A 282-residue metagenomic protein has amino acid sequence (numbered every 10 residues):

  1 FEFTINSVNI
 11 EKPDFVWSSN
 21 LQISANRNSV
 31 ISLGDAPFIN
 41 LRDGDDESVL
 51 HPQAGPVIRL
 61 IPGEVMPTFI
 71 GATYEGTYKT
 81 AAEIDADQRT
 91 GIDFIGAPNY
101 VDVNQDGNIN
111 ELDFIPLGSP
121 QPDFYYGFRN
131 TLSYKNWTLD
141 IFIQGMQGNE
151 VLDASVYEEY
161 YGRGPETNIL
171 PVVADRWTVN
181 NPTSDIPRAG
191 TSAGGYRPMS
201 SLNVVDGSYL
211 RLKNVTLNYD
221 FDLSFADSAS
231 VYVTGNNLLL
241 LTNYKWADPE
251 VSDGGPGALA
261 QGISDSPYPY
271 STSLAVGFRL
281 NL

Functional and structural regions predicted by a protein language model:
F1, F15, P122-Y126, S208-K213 (+1 more regions): Residues that define the transmembrane beta-barrel architecture of outer-membrane proteins
F3, S19-L21, I141, V231-V233 (+1 more regions): Membrane-embedded beta-strand positions of outer-membrane beta-barrel proteins
S7-N9, I23-S29, Y134-N136, G145-N149 (+4 more regions): Transmembrane beta-strands of outer-membrane beta-barrel pores
V8-S119, N236, N243-W246: Conserved small-residue
P13, N136-L139, F225, A229: Repeated loop/turn-to-beta-strand initiation elements of outer-membrane beta-barrel proteins
N28-D45, G148-W177, L241-V251: Outer-membrane beta-barrel and related beta-rich outer-membrane complex signature in Gram-negative bacteria
G44-K79, I169, A174-R176, N181-I186 (+2 more regions): C-terminal beta-signal and terminal closure region of outer-membrane beta-barrel proteins
I92, M146-S230, T234-N236: Extracytoplasmic gating/loop element in the C-terminal half of outer-membrane beta-barrel translocons and assembly
